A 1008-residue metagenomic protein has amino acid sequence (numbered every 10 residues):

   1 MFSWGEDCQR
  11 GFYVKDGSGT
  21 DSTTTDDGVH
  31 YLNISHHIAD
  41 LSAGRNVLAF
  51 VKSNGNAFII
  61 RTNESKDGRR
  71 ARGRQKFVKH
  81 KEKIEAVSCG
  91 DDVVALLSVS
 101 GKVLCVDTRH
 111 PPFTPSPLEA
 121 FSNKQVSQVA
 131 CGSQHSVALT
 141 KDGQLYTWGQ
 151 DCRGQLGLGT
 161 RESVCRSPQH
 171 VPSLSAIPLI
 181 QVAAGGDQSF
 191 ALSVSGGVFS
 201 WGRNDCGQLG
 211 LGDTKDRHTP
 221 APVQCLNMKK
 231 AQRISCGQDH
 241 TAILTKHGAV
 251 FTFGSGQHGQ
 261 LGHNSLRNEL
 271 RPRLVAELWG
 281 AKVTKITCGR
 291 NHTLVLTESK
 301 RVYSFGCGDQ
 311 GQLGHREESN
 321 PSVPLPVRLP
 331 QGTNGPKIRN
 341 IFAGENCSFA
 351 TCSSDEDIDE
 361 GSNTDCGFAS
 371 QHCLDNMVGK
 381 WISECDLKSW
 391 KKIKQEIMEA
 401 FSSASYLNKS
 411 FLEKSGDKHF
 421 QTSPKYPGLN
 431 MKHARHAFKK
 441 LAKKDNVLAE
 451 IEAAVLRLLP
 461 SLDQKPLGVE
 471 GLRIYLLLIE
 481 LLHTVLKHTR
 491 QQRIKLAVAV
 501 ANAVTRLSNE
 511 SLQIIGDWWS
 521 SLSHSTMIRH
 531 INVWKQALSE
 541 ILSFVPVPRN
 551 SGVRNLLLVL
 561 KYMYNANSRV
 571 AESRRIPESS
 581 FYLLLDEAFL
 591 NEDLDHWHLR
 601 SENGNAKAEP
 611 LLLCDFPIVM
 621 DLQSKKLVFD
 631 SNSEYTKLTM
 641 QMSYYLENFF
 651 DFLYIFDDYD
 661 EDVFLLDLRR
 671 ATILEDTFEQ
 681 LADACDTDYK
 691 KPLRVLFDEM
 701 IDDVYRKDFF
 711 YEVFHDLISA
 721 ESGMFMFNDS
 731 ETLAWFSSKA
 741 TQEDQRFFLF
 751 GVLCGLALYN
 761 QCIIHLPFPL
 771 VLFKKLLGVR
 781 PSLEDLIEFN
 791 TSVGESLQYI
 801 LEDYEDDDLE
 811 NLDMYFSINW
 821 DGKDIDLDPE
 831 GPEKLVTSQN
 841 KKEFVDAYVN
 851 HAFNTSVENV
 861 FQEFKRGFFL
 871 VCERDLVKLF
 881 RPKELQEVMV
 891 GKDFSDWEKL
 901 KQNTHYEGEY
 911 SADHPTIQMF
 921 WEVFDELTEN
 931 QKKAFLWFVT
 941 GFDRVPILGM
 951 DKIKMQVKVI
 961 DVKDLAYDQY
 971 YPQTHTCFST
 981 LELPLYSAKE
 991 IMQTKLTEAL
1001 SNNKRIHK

Functional and structural regions predicted by a protein language model:
F2-L32, D40, V51, F58-F77 (+10 more regions): Short glycine/serine- and acidic-residue-enriched loop/turn motifs that recur at repeat junctions
S3, V47-F50, I59, V93-L96 (+10 more regions): Conserved core positions of repeat-based scaffolds
Y31-I34, K76-H80, L118-S122, E162 (+4 more regions): Surface loop/turn motifs at the tips and blade-to-blade linkers of beta-strand repeat domains
S42, F50, S88, L96 (+13 more regions): Conserved beta-strand position repeated across blades of beta-propeller domains
V99-S100, H135, T140-Q144, R166 (+11 more regions): Tandem repeat domain/solenoid detector
R301, C307-D309, H315-F368: Blade-level signature of beta-propeller repeat domains, shared across WD40, Kelch, NHL, RCC1 and BNR/Asp-box propellers
D359-E712, D716-A720, I787, K1008: Long, low-complexity, acidic Ser/Pro/Gly-rich intrinsically disordered regulatory segments
A671-S838, K842, A847-H851, T855 (+3 more regions): Core of folded catalytic or high-affinity ligand/protein-binding domains in predominantly eukaryotic proteins
